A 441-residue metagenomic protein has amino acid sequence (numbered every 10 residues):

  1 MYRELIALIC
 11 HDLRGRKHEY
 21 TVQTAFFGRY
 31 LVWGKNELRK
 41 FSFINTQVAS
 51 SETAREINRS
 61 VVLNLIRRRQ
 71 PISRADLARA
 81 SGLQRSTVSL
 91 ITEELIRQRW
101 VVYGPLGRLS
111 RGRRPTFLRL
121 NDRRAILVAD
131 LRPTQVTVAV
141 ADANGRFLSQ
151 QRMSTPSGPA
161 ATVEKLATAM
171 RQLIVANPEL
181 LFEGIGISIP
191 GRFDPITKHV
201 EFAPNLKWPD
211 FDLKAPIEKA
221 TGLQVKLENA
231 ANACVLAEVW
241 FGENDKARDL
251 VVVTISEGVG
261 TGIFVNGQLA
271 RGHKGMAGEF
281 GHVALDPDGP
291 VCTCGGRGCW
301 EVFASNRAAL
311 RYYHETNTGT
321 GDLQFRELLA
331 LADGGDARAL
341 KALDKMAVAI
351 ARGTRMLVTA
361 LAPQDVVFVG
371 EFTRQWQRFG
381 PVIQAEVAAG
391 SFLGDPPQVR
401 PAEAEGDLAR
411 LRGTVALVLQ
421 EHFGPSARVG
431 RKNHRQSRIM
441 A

Functional and structural regions predicted by a protein language model:
Y2, I6-H11, R16-L106, S110-S154 (+5 more regions): ATP-binding/phosphotransfer module of carbohydrate and carboxylate kinases, centering on a glycine-rich
R68-R69, F241, S256: Short helix-capping/turn signature of helix-turn-helix
F117, I126-D130, F182-G186, L250-T254 (+1 more regions): Short glycine-aspartate micro-motif
D142, P195, F264: Short, acidic, Ser/Thr-enriched surface-loop or helix-capping motifs
F147-D249, R378-A389: Glycine-rich phosphate-binding loop and adjoining helix at the ATP-binding site of ATP-dependent phosphoryl-transfer
I189, I255-E257, N306, G370-E371: Short secondary-structure boundary segments
A230, S256, T414: Active-site glycine-centered loops adjacent to acidic/histidine catalytic or metal-binding residues that shape
A247-F303: Glycine-rich phosphate-binding loop of actin/hexokinase-like ATP-binding domains
